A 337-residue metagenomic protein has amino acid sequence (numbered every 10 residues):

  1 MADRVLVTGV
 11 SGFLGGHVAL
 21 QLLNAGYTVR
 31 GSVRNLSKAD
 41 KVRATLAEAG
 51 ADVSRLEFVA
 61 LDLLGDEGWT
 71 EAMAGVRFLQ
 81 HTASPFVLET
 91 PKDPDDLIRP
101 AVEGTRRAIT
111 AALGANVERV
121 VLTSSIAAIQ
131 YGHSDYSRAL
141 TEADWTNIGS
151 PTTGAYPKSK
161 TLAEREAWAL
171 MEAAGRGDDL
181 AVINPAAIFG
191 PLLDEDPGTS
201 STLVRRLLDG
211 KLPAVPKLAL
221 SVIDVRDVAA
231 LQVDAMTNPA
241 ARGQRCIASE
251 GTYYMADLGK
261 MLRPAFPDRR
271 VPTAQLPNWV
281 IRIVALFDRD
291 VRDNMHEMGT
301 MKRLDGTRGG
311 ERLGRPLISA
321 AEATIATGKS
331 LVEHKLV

Functional and structural regions predicted by a protein language model:
D3-Y27, S32: N-terminal Rossmann NAD(P)H-binding glycine-rich loop of SDR-like oxidoreductase domains
L36-K41, A47-E103: NAD(P)H-binding glycine-rich loop region in Rossmannoid oxidoreductase-like domains and their noncatalytic homologs
H81, P85, T90-Y156: Conserved Rossmann-fold NAD(P)-dependent oxidoreductase catalytic core, especially the SDR/UDP-sugar
T90-P91, N147-T153, D194-E195, S201-I223 (+1 more regions): A conserved pocket-lining segment of Rossmann-fold NAD(P)-dependent short-chain dehydrogenase/reductase
S150-L180: Active-site Tyr-X1-5-Lys
G175-D178, G190-L203, A235-R245: Glycine/proline-rich active-site loop of Rossmann-fold NAD(P)-dependent oxidoreductases
L231-D293, E311, A320-V337: Mid/C-terminal beta-alpha module of Rossmann-like enzyme folds, strongest in SDR-family dehydrogenases/epimerases
